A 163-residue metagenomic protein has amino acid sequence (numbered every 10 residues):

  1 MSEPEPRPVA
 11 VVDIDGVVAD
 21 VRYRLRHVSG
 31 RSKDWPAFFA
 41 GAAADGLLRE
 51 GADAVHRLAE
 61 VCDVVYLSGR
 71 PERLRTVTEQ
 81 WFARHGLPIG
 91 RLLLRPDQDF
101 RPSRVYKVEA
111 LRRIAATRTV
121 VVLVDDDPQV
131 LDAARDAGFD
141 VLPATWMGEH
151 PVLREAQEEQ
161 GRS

Functional and structural regions predicted by a protein language model:
M1-E3, R7, E158-S163: Short intrinsically disordered terminal tails
S2-R101: Alpha-helical substrate-recognition element adjacent to the catalytic core
F39-A43, G148-S163: A short, conserved beta-to-alpha structural element at the edge of catalytic cores that scaffolds binding
R57-E60, R84, R113-T117, D136: Secondary-structure boundary motif
Q80-W81, Y106-K107, A156-Q160: Short low-complexity, flexible loop/linker segments enriched in glycine and/or proline with clustered acidic
D97-S103, M147-V152: A short acidic, often aromatic-flanked loop/helix-cap motif at beta-alpha or helix-coil junctions that lines enzyme
P102-R113: Short loop-to-alpha-helix "cap/lid" segments that border enzyme active sites across diverse enzyme classes
L111, R118-Q157: Acidic, Mg2+-coordinating phosphoryl-transfer loop and its flanking beta/alpha structural elements, shared across
